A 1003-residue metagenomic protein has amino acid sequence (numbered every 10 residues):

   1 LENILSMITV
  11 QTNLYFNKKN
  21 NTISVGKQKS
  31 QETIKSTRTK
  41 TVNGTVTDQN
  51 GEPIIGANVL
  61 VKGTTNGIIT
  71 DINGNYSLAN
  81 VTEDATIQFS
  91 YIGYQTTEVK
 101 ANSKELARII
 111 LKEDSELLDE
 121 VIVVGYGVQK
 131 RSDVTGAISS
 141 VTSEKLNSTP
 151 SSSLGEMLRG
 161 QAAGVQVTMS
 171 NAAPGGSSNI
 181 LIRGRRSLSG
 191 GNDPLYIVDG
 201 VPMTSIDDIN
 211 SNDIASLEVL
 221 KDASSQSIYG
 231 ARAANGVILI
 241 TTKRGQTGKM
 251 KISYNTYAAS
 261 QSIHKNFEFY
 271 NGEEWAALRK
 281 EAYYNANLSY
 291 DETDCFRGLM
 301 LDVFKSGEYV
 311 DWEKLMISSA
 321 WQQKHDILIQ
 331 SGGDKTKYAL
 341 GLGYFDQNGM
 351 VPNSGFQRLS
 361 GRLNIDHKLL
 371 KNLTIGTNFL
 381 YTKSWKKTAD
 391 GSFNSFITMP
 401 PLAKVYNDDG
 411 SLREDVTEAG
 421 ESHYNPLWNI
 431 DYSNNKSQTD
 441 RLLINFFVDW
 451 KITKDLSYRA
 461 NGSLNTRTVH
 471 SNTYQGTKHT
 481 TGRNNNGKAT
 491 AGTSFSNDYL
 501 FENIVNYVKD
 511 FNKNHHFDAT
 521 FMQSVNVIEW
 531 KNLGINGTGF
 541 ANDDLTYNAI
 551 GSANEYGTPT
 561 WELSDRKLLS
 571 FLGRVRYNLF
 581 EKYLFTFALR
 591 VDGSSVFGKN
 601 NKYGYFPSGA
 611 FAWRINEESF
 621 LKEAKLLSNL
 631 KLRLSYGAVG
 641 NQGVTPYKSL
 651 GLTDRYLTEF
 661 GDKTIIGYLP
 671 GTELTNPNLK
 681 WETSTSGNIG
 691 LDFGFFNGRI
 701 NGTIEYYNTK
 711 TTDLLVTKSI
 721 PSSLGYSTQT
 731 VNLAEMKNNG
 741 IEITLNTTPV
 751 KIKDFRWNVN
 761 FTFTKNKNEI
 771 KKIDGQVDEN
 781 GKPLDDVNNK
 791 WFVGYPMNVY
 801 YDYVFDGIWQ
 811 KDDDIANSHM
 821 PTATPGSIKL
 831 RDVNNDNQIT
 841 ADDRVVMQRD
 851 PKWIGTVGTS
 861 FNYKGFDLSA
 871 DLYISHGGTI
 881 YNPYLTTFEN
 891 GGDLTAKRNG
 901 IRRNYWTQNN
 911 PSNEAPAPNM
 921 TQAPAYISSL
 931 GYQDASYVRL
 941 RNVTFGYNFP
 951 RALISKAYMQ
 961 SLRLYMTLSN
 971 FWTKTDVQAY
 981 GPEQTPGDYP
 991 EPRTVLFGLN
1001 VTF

Functional and structural regions predicted by a protein language model:
L1-R362, H367-L370, T374-T382, D415 (+9 more regions): Short, small/polar-rich motifs associated with maturation and membrane association, primarily at protein termini
K100, L146-S151, D193, D199 (+8 more regions): Extracellular/periplasmic, surface-exposed regions of secreted and cell-surface proteins
R131-S132, I228-G230, G248-K249, I263-K265 (+5 more regions): Switch/connector loops and helix/strand junctions flanking conserved nucleotide-binding motifs in nucleotide-processing
G155-R159, L733-K737, E779-Y800, V846-T856 (+3 more regions): C-terminal extracellular loops and terminal segments of Gram-negative outer membrane beta-barrel proteins
S253-K305, G534, V731, T748-R849 (+1 more regions): Conserved small-residue
E268-Y270, Q475-T477, I535-G539, Q776-D778 (+3 more regions): Short Gly/aromatic-enriched secondary-structure transition segments
L301-V303, S594, S875-L964, L968: Extracytoplasmic gating/loop element in the C-terminal half of outer-membrane beta-barrel translocons and assembly
R849-Y881: Glycine-rich, aromatic-lined ligand/substrate-binding cores of catalytic and carbohydrate-binding domains
